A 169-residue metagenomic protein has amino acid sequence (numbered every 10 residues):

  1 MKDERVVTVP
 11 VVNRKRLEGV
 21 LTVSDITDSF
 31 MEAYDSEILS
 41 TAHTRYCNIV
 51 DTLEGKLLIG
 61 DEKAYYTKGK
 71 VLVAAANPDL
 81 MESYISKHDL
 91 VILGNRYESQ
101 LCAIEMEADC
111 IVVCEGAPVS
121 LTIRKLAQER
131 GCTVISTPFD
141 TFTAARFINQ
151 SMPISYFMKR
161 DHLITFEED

Functional and structural regions predicted by a protein language model:
M1-R5, V11-V12, I164-D169: The conserved cystathionine-beta-synthase
K2-R5, L21, D51, L58: Helix-turn-helix/homeodomain-like alpha-helical modules used for DNA recognition and transcription-factor dimerization
V6, P10, R16-A33, F139: Short beta->alpha transition motifs characteristic of CBS
R14, V23-S24, T52, G60-D61 (+5 more regions): Fold-independent oxyanion-binding glycine-rich loops and adjacent beta-strand/coil segments at enzyme active sites
S36-R96: Protease-associated
H43-C47, K159-I164: Internal, active-site/partner-interface "lid" segment
V73-M158: Feature captures the catalytic cores and cofactor-binding loops of soluble hydro-lyases/lyases that act on carboxylate
